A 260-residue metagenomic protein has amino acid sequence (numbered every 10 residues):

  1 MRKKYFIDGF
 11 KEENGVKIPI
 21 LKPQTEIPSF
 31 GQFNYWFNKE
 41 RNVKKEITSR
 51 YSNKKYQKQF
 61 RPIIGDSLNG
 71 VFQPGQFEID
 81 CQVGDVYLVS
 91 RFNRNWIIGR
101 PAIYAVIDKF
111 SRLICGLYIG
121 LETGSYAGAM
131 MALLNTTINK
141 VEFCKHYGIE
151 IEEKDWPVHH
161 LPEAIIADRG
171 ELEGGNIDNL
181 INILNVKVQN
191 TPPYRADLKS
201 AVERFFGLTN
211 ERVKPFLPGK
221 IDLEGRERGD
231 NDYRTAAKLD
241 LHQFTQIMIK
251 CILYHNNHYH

Functional and structural regions predicted by a protein language model:
M1, I47-K54, G219-G225: Short coil/turn segments at secondary-structure boundaries
M1-P23: DNA-recognition alpha helix
R2-K4, W96-R100, E122-G124, M131-I138 (+2 more regions): Amphipathic alpha-helical scaffolding segments
Q24, I151-A164, D168-H260: Globin-like tetrapyrrole-binding proteins
G31, Y35-A105, L113, S125-A132 (+1 more regions): Mobile-element integrase/transposase regions, centering on the N-terminal DNA-binding/Zn-coordinating module
F37, D80-D85, I107-S111, I119-T123 (+2 more regions): Short, flexible loop/turn elements at secondary-structure junctions
Y118-K154: Active-site beta-loop-alpha junctions of metal-dependent nucleic acid enzymes, especially the RNase H-like/DDE
